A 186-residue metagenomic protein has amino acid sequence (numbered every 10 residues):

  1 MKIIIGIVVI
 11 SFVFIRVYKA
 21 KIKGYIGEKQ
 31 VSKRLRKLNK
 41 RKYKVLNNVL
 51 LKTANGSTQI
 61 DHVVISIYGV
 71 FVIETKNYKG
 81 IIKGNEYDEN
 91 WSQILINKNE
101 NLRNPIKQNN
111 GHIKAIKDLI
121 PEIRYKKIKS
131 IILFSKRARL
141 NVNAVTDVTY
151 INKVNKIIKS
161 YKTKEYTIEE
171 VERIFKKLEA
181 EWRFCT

Functional and structural regions predicted by a protein language model:
M1-T58, I65-V70, K76-G84, N90 (+1 more regions): Surface-exposed interaction regions that form or flank ligand-binding interfaces
